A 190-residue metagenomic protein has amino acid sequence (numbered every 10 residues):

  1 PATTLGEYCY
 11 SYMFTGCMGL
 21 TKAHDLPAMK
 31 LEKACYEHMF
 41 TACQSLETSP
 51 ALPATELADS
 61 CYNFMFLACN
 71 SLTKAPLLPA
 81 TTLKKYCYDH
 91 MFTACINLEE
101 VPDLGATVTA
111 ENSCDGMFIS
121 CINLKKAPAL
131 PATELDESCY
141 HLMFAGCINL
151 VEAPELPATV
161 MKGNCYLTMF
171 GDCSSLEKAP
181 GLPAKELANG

Functional and structural regions predicted by a protein language model:
P1-G6, T15-E32, T41-D59, L67-K84 (+4 more regions): Structural signature of tandem-repeat unit edges
S11, E37, N63-F64, D89 (+3 more regions): Register-specific detector for alpha-helical tandem repeat solenoids, activating on a conserved position within each
